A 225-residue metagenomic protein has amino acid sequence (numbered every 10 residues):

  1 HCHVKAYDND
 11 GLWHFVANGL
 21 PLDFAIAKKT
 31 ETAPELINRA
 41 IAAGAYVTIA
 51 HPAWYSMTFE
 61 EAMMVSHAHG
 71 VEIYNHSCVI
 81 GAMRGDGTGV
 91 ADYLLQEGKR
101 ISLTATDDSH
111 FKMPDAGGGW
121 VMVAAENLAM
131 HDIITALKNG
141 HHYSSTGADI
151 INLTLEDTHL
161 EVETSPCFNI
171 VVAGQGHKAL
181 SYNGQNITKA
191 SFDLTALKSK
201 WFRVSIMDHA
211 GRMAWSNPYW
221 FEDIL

Functional and structural regions predicted by a protein language model:
H1-A50, S56-H67, E72-Y93, E97 (+7 more regions): A metal-dependent hydrolase metal-coordination microenvironment
P52-Y55, L155-D157: Short beta->alpha connector loops
G98-S102, S109-L225: C-terminal functional module detector
